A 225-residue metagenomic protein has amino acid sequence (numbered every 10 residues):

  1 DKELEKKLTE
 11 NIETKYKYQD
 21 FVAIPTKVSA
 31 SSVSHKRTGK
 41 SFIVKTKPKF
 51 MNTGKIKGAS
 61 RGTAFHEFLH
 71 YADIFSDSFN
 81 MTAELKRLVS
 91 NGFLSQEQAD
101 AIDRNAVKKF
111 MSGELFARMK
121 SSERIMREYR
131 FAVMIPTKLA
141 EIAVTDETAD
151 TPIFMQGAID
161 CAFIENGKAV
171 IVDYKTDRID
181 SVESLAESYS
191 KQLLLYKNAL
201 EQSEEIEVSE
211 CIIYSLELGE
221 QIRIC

Functional and structural regions predicted by a protein language model:
D1-C225: Structural signature of nuclease core domains in nucleic-acid processing machines
